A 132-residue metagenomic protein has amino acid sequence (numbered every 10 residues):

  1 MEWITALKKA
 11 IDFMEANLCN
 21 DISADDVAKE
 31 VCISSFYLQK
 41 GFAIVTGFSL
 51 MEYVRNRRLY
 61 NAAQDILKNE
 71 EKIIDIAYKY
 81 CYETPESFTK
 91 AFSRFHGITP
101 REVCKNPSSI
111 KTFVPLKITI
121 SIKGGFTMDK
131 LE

Functional and structural regions predicted by a protein language model:
M1, I33, A43-T46: N-terminal intrinsically disordered/low-complexity leader segments
M1-T5, K90-E132: …primarily DNA-binding HTH/wHTH and HhH modules…
K8-D25, I44-Y80, P107-F126: Terminal helix-turn-helix DNA-binding modules in bacterial transcription factors
V31, Y80-C81: Core residues of bacterial helix-turn-helix
S34-S35, E83-T84: Short coil turns linking two alpha-helices in DNA-binding domains
L38, F42, S87-F88, F92: Short hydrophobic/aromatic patch on the recognition helix
